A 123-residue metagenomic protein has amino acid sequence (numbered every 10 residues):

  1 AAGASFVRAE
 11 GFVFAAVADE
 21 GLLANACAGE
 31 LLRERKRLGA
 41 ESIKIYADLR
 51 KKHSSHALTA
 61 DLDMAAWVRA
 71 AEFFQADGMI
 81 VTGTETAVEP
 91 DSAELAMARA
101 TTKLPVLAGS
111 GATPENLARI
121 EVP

Functional and structural regions predicted by a protein language model:
A1-L104, A108, P114-P123: Alpha/beta enzyme core
